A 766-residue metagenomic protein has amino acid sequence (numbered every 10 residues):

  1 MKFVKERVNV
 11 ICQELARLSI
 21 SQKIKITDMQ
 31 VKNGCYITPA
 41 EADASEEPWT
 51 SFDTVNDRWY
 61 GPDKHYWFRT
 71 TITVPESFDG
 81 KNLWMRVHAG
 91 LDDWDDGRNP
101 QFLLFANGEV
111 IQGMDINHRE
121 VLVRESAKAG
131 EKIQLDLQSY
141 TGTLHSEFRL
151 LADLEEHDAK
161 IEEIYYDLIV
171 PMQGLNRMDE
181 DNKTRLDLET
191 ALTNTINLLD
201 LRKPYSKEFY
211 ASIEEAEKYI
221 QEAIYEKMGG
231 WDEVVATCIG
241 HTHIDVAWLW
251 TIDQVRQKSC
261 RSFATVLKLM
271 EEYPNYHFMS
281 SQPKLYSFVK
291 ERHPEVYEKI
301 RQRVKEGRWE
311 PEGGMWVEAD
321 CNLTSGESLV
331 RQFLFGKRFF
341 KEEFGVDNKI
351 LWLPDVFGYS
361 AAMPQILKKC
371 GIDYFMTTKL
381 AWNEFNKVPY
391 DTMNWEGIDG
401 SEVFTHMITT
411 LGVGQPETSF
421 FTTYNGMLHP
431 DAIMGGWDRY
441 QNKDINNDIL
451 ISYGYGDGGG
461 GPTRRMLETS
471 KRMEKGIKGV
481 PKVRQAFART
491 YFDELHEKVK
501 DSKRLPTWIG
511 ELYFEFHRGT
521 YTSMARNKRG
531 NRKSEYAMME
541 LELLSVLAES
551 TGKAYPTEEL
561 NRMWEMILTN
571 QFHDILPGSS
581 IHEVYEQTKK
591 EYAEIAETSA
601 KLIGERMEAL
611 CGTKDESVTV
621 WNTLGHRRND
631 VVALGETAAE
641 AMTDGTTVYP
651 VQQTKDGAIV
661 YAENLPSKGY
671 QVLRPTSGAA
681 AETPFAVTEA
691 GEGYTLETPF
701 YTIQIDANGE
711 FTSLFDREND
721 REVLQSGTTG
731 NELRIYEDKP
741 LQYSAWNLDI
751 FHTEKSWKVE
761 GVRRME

Functional and structural regions predicted by a protein language model:
M1-C238: Mature N-terminal, pre-catalytic/accessory segment of carbohydrate-active enzymes
R86-H88, F105-G130, M315-F335, E343 (+3 more regions): Aromatic/His-enriched, Gly/Pro-containing loop or helix-boundary segments that lie immediately adjacent to catalytic
S126-A211, E215-K218, V235, H243-I244 (+3 more regions): Active-site and substrate-binding clefts of carbohydrate-active enzymes
A211-E226, K284, K290, E342 (+6 more regions): Gly/Pro-rich turn-and-neighbor structural signature
I220-C238, W248, R261-Y273, F288-D347 (+3 more regions): Catalytic alpha-helical scaffold of carbohydrate-active enzymes acting on polysaccharides/glycoconjugates
C238-H243, P274-K284, V304-V330, L334-G358 (+7 more regions): Conserved alpha/beta enzyme-core scaffolds, especially Rossmann-like or related mixed alpha/beta domains that build
C321-F339, G414-R439, I750-S756: Alpha-helical scaffold elements lining the catalytic groove of polysaccharide deacetylases
T557-N561, T569-E766: Catalytic and substrate-binding regions of extracellular carbohydrate-active enzymes, especially polysaccharide lyases
